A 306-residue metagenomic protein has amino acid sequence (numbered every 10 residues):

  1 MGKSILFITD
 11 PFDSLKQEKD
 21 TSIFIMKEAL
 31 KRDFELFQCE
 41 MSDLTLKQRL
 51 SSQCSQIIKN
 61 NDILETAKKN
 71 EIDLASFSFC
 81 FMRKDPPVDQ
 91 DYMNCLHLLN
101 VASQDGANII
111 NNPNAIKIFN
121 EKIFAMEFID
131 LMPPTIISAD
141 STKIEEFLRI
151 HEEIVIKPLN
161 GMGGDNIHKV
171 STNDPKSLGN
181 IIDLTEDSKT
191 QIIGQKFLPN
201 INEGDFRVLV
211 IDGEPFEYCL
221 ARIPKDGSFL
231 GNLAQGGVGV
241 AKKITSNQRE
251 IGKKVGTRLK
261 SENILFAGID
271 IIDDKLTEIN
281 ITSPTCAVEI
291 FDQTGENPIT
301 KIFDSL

Functional and structural regions predicted by a protein language model:
K3, T9, S14-E18, K243-L306: ATP-dependent carboxylate activation and anion-phosphoryl transfer catalytic cores that bind Mg-ATP to form
F7, F81-M82, Q195: Redox-cofactor binding/interface segments in oxidoreductases and associated redox assembly factors
D13-I137: Conserved N-proximal alpha/beta basic substrate-recognition cap immediately N-terminal to, or forming the N-lobe
L30, S103-Q104, L148-R149, E186 (+1 more regions): Anion (oxyanion) recognition and catalysis
L36, I109, I154-V155, F266: Hydrophobic beta-strand scaffold residues
P113-K117, R222-P224, I272-K275: Short glycine-enriched loops at secondary-structure junctions
D130-E152: Rossmann-like NAD(P)H-binding beta-loop-alpha module
S141-T142, I150-E153, D165-R249: Phosphate-binding site of ATP-dependent enzymes
